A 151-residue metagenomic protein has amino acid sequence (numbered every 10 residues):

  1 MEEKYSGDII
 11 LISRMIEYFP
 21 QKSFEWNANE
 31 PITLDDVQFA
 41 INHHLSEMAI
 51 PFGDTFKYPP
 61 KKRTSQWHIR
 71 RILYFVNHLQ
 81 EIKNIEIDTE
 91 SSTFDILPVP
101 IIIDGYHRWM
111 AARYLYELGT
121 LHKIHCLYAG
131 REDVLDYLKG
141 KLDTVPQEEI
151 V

Functional and structural regions predicted by a protein language model:
M1, E149-V151: Short intrinsically disordered terminal tails
M1-I32: N-terminal extension/subdomain marker
K4, V37-I101, R113-Y114: Short alpha-helix boundary/capping and kink motifs at helix termini
D8-I12, T33-V37, I69, L135: Short amphipathic alpha-helical segments that mediate assembly, nucleic-acid/protein binding, or membrane association
I82-E149: A short, basic-hydrophobic beta/loop patch
